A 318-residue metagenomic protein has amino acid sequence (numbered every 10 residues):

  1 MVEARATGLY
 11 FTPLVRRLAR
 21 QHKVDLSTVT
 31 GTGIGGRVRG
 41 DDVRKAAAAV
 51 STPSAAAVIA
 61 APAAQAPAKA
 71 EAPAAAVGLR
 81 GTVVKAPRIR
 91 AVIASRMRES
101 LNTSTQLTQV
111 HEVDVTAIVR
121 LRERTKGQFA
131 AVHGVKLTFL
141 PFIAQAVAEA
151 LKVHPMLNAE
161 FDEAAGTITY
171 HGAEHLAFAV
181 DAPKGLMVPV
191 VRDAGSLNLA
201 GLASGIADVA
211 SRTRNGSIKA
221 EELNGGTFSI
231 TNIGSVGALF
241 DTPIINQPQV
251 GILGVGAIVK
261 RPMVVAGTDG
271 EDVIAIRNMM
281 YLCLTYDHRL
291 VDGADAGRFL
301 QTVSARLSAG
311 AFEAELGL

Functional and structural regions predicted by a protein language model:
E3-Y10: Acidic, low-complexity mobile loops and tails
R5, L18-D25, T32-R37, D42 (+1 more regions): C-terminal catalytic/motor cores of large multi-domain enzyme assemblies
A46: Residues that scaffold the ATP/ADP-binding catalytic core of kinase and kinase-like folds
